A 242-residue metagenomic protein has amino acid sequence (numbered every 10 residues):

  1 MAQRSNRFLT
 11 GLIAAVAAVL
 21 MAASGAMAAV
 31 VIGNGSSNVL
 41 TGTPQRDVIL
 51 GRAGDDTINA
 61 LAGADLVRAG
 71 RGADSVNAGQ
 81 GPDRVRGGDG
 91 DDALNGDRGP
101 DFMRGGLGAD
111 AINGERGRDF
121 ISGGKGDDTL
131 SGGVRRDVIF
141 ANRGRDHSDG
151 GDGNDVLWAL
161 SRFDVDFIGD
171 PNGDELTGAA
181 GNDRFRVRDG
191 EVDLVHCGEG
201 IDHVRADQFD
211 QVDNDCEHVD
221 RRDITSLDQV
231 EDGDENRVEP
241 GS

Functional and structural regions predicted by a protein language model:
A2-I13: Bacterial N-terminal signal peptides that target proteins for export
A2-R4, M21, M27: Charge-rich, low-hydrophobicity low-complexity segments
G11-A22: Bacterial N-terminal signal peptides
A26-L66, Q229-R237, G241: N-terminal segments that cap or nucleate solenoid repeat domains
G33, G42, G51, A60 (+16 more regions): Glycine-centered beta-turn/loop sites at beta-strand termini
S37, R46, D55, A64 (+14 more regions): Consensus positions within tandem repeat domains that build extended binding/scaffold surfaces
G63, D149-G150, D174-D183, H196-H203 (+1 more regions): Beta-strand repeat architectures
V187-V230: Leucine-rich solenoid repeat scaffolds
